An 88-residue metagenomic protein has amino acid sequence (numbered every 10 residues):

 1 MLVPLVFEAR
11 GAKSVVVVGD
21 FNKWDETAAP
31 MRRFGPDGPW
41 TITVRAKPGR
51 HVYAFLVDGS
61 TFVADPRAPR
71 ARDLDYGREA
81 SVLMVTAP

Functional and structural regions predicted by a protein language model:
L2-R50, G59-T86: Aromatic-rich carbohydrate-binding modules that target alpha-glucans
